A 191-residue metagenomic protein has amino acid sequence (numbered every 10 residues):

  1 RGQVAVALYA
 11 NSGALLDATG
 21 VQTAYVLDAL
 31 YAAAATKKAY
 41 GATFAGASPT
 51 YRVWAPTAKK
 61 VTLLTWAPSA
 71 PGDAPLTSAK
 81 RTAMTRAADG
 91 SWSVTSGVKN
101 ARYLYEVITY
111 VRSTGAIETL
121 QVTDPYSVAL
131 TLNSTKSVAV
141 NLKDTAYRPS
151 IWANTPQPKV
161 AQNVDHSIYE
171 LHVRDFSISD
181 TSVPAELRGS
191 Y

Functional and structural regions predicted by a protein language model:
R1-G46, T50, L76-R81, A87-E170 (+1 more regions): The feature marks proteins involved in alpha-glucan
W54-V61, K99-N100: Short proline/glycine-enriched turn/loop motifs at strand-loop junctions of beta-rich domains
P56, W66-P68, A146-S150: ...captures the hydrophobic TM-helix bundle architecture rather than a specific catalytic motif, and can also fire on
T62-L64, E106: Beta-strand signatures of extracellular beta-sandwich domains
T65-S69, D124-Y126: Short Gly/aromatic-enriched secondary-structure transition segments
P71-D73: Extended intrinsically disordered, low-complexity regulatory segments in eukaryotic proteins
